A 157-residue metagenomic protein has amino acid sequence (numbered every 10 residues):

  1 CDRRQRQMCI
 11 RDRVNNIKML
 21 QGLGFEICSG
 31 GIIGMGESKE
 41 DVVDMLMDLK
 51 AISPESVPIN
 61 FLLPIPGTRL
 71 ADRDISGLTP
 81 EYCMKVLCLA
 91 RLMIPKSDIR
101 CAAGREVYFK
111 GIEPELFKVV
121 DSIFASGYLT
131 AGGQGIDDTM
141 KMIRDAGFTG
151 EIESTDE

Functional and structural regions predicted by a protein language model:
C1-I10: Single conserved hydrophobic/aromatic residue that forms the stacking wall/gate of nucleotide- or nucleobase-binding
R3-R4, N16, M45, I112 (+1 more regions): Residues within well-ordered alpha-helices
R13-I17, V42, C83: Aromatic/hydrophobic pocket-lining residues that form the small-molecule binding cavity in soluble enzyme cores
L20: Single, function-defining residue in the core of a domain
L23-F25, S97: A short helix->loop->beta-strand "cap" motif at the edges of active sites that frequently abuts
I27-S29: Structured catalytic core of nucleotide-sugar glycosyltransferases
G31-L46: Active-site glycine- and acidic-residue-rich loops that bind and position anionic ligands or nucleotide-like cofactors
K50-E157: Auxiliary Fe-S-binding modules of radical SAM enzymes
